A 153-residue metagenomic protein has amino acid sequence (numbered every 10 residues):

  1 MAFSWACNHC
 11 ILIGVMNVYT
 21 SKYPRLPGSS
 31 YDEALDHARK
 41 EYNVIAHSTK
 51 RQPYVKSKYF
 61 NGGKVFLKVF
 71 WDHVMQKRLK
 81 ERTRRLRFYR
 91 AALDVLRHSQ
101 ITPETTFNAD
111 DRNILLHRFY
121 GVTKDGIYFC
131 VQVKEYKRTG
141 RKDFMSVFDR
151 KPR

Functional and structural regions predicted by a protein language model:
M1-R153: Ribonuclease/tRNase effector modules and their secretory precursors
